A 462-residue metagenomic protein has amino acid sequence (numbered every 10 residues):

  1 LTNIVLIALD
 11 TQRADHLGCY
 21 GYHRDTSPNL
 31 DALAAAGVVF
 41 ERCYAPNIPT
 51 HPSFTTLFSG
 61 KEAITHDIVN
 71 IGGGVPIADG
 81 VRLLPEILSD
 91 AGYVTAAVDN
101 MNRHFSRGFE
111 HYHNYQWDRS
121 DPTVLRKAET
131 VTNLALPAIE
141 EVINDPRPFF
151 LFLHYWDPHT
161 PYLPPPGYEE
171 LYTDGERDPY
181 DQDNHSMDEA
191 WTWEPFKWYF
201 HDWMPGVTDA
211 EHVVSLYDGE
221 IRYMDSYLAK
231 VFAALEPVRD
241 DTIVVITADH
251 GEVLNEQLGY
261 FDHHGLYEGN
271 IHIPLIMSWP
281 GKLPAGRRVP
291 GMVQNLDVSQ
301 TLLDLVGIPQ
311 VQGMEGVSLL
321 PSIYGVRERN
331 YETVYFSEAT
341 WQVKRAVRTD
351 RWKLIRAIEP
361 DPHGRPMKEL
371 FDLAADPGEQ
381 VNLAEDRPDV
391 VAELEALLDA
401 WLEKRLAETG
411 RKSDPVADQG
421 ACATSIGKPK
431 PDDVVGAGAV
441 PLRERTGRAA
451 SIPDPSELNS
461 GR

Functional and structural regions predicted by a protein language model:
L1-R462: Catalytic domains that recognize anionic headgroups
